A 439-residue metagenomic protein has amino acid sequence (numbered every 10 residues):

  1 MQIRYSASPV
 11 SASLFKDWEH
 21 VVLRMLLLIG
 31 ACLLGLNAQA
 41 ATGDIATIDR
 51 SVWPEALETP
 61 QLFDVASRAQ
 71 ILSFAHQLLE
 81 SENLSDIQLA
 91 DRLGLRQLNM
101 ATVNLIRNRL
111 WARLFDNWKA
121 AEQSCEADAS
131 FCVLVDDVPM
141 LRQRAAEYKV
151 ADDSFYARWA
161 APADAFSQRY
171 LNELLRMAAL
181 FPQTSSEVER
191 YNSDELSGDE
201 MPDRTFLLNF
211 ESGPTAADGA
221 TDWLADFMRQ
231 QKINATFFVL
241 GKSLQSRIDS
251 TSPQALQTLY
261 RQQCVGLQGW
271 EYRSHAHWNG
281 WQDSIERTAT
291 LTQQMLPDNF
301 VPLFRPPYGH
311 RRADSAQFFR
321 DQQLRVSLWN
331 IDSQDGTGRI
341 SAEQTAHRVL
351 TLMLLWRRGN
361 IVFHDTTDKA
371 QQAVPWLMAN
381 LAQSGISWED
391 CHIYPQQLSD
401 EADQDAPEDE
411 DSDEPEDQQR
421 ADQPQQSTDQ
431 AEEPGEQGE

Functional and structural regions predicted by a protein language model:
Q2-Y5, F15-D17, V22-G30, N37-L208 (+3 more regions): Terminal accessory/targeting
V138, R142-R144, V150, S154-R158 (+6 more regions): Metal-dependent polysaccharide deacetylase catalytic core of the NodB/CE4 family, i.e., the active-site-bearing domain
P182-D199, H275-Q293, A346-V349: Short, composition-biased local secondary-structure segments
E211-S212: Alpha-helical, coiled-coil/dimerization segments enriched in small aliphatic residues
H277-G280, R339-E343, Q371-W376, A402-D403: Histidine/acidic-residue-rich catalytic or RNA/ligand-binding cores of hydrolases and nuclease-related proteins
A342-L354: A short, acidic, amphipathic alpha-helical segment used as a generic capping/interface helix at domain edges
